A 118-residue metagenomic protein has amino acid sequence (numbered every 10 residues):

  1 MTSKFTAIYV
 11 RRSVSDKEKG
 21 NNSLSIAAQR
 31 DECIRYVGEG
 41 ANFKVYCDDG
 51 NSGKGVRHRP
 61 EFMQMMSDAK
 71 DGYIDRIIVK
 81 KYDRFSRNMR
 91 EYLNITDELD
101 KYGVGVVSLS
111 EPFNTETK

Functional and structural regions predicted by a protein language model:
M1-K118: Short, structured surface patches at the beginning of a domain
